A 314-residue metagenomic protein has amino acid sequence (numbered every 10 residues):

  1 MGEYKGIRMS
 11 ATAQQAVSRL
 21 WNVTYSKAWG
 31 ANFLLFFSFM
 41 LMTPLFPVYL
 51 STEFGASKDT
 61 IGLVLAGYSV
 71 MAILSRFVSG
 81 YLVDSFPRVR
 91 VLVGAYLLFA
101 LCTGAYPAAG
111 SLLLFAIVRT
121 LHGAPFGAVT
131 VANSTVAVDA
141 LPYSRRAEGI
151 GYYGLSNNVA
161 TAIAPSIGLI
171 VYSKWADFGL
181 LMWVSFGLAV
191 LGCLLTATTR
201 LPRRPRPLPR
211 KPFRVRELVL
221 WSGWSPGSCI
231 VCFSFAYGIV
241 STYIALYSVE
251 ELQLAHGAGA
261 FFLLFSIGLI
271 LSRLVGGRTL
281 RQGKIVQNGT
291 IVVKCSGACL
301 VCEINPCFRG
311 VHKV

Functional and structural regions predicted by a protein language model:
S10-N22, L201-G227: Juxtamembrane intracellular "pre-TM" segments in multi-pass secondary transporters
W21-G62, G238-Y247, E251: Helix-loop boundary and gating motifs at the non-cytosolic
S69-F77, A162, S266-L274: Residue-level signature of mid-helix packing/kink "hotspots" within the transmembrane helices of 12-pass Major
S75-P87, S272-K284: Helix-to-loop junctions at the C-terminal end of transmembrane segments in multipass secondary transporters
R90-G104, Q287-V301: Structural signature of the two symmetry-related core transmembrane helices
L113-L121, H312-K313: Paired small-residue
T120-S156: Cytoplasmic helix-loop-helix junction between adjacent transmembrane helices in 12-TM secondary transporters
F186-R206: C-terminal membrane-cytosol helix-exit motif in multi-pass small-molecule transporters
